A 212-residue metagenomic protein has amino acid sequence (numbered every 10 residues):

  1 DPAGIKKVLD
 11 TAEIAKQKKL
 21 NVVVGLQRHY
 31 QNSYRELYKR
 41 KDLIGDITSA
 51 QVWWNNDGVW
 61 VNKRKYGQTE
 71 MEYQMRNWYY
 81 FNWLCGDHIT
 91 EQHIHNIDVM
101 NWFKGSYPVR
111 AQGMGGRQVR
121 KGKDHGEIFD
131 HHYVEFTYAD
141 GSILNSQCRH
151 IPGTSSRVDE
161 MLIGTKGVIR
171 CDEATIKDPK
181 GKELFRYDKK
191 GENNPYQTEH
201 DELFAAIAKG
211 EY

Functional and structural regions predicted by a protein language model:
D1-L20: Rossmann-fold NAD(P)-binding glycine/threonine-rich loop
G4, E199-K209: Solvent-exposed, amphipathic alpha-helical segments
Q17-G126, P152-T154, D159-M161, V168 (+2 more regions): Predominantly a Rossmann-like dinucleotide-binding segment in NAD(P)-dependent oxidoreductases
D124-I128, E135-T198: NAD(P)-dinucleotide binding in Rossmann-like oxidoreductases
E183-D188, A205-Y212: Glycine- and charged-residue-rich phosphate/anionic-cofactor binding loop of Rossmann-like
